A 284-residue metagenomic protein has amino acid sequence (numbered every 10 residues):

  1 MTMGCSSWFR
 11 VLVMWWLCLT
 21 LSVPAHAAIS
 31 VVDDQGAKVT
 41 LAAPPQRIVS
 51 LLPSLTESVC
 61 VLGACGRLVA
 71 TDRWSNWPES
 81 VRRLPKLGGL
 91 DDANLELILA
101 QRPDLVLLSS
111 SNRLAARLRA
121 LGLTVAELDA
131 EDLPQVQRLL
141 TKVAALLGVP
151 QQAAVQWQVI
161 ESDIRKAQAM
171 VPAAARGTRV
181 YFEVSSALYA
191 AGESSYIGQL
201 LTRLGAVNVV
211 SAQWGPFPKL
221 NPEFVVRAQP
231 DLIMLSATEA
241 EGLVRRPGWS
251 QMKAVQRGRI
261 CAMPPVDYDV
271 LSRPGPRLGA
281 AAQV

Functional and structural regions predicted by a protein language model:
M1-W8: N-terminal secretory signal peptides that target proteins for export/translocation
V11-P24: Bacterial N-terminal signal peptides
A28-V31, A37-K38, L105, R113-Y189 (+2 more regions): Extracytoplasmic substrate-binding proteins
V32-G36, L87-E96, E131, Q213-P222: Short helix-initiation/N-cap motifs at beta->coil->alpha
Q46-Q101, L105-S111, V209: A short, structured surface patch at a secondary-structure boundary
W74-W77, A190-F217: Alpha-helical, coiled-coil/dimerization segments enriched in small aliphatic residues
L95-P103, L121, L220-Q229: Short helices/loops that flank or line small-molecule/ion binding pockets
N112-A120, L232-M252: A ligand-binding cleft/hinge motif common to bilobed small-molecule-binding domains
